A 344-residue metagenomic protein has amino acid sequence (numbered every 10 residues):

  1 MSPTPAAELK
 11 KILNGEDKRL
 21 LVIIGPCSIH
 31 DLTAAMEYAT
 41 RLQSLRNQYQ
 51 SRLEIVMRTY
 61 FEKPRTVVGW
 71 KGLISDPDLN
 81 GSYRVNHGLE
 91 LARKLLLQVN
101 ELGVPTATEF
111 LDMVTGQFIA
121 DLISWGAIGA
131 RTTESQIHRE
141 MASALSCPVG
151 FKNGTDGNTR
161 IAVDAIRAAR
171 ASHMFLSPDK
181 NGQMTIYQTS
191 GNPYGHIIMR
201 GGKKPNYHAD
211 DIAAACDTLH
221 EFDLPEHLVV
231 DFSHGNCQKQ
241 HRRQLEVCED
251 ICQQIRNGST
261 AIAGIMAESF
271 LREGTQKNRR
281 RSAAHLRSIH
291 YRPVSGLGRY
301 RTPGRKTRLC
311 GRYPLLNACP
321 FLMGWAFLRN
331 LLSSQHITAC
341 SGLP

Functional and structural regions predicted by a protein language model:
M1-L13: N- or domain-start disorder-to-order transition segments that initiate the globular core
L21-A34, R292: Conserved phosphate/anionic-ligand binding catalytic regions in large, soluble enzymes, centered on
G25, V230, G296: Conserved, mostly hydrophobic/aromatic
A39, R52-Y207, D211-I212, H234-G235 (+6 more regions): Active-site-facing alpha/beta catalytic cores
F270-L315: Internal helix-turn-beta structural module
H336: Cationic, low-complexity basic patches in intrinsically disordered or flexible, solvent-exposed regions
